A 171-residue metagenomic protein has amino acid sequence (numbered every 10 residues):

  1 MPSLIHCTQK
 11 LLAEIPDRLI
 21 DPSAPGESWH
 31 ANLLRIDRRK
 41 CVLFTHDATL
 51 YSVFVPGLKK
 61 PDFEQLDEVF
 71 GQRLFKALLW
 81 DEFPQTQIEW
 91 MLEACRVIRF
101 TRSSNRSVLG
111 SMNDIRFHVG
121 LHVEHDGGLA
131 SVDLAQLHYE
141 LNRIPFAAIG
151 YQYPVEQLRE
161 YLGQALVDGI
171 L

Functional and structural regions predicted by a protein language model:
M1-L19, E89-L171: Globin-like tetrapyrrole-binding proteins
P2-R38, F44: Short N-terminal edge-element motif at the start of the domain
S28-Q65: A short, conserved beta-strand element enriched in hydrophobic/aromatic residues
K60-A77: A short, polar/charged loop-to-alpha-helix boundary motif
F83-Q85: Intrinsically disordered, low-complexity linker and terminal regions at domain boundaries
